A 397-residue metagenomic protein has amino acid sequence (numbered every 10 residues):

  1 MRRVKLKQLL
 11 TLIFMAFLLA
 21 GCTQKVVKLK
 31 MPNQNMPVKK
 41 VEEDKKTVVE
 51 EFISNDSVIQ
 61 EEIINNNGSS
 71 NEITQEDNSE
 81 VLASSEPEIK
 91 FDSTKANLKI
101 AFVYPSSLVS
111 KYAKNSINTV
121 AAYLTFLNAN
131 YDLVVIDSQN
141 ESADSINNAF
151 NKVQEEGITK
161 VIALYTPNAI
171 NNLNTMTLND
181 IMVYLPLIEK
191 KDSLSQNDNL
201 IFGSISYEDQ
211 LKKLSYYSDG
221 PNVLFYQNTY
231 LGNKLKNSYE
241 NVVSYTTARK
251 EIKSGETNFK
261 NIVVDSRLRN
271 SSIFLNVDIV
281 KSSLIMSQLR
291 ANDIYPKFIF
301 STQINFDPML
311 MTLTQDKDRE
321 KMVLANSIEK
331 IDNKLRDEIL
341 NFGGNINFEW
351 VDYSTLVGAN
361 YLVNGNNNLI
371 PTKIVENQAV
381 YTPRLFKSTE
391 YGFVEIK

Functional and structural regions predicted by a protein language model:
R2-I13, C22-K397: Extracytosolic ligand-binding ectodomains
